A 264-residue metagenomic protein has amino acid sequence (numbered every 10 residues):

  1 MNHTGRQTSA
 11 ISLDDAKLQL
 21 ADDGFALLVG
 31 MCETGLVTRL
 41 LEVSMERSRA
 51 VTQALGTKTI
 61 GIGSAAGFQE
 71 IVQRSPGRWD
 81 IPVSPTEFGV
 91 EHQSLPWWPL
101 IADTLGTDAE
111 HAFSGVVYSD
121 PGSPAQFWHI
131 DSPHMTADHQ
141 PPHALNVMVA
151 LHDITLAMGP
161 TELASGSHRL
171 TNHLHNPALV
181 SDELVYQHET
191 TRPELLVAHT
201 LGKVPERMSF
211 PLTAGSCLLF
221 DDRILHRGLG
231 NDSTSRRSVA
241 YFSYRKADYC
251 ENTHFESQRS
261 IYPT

Functional and structural regions predicted by a protein language model:
M1-D22, V29-W128, P133-A137: Non-heme Fe(II)-dependent double-stranded beta-helix
N2-G5, E42, A50-G63, G67 (+3 more regions): Non-heme Fe(II)/2-oxoglutarate
T107-S114, P124-Q126, H143-V149, G159 (+1 more regions): Generic beta-strand structural signal
G115, I130-S132, V149-D153, S165: Short, structured patches in soluble enzyme cores that scaffold and shape functional sites
P124-D131, D138-H139, A157-L163, N172-N176 (+1 more regions): A short secondary-structure junction signal
D131-A144, P205, L212, S235: A short beta-loop-beta micro-motif enriched in histidine and acidic residues
D138-L156, P211-L212, L219, S243-K246: Short, conserved beta-strand element in jelly-roll/cupin
L156-I224, Y249: Double-stranded beta-helix
